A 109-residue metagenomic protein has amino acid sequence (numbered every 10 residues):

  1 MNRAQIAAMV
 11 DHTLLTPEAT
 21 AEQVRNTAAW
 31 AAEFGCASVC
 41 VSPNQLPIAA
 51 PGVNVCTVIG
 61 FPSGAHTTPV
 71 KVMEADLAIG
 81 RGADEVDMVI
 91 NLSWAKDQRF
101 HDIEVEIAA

Functional and structural regions predicted by a protein language model:
I6-L14, V39-V41, N54-G60, V86-M88: Hydrophobic faces of well-ordered beta-strands that scaffold small-molecule active sites in alpha/beta enzyme cores
M9-N44: An N-cap/entry alpha-helix motif that binds or orients negatively charged groups
D11, A49, A78: Conserved, mostly hydrophobic/aromatic
T20-A29, T68-A78: Short, acidic/polar
A21-E22, C40-V55, A65-V70, S93-A109: Active-site-adjacent beta->alpha loops and helix N-cap segments on the catalytic face of soluble alpha/beta enzymes
A28, L46, A75-D76, V86 (+1 more regions): Generic hydrophobic/aromatic pocket-lining and core-packing "Φ" positions
A32, I79-G82: Non-catalytic positions within long, well-ordered alpha-helices that form the structural scaffold/packing of enzyme
R81-D84, N91: A structural-propensity feature for long, helix-poor, extended segments
